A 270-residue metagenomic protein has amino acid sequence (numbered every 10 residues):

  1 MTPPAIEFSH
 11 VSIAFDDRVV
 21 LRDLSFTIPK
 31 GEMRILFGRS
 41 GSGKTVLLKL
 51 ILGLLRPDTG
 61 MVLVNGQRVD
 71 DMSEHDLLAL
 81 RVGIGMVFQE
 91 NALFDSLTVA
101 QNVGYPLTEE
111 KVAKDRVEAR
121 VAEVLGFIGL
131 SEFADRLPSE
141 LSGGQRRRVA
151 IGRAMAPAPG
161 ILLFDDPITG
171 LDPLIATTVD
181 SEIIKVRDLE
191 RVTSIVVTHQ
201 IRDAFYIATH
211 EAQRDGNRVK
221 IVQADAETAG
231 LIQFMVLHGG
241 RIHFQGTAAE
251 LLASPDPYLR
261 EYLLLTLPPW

Functional and structural regions predicted by a protein language model:
L52: Helix-to-loop junction immediately C-terminal to a conserved catalytic motif
Q67-R68, T108, D115-F133: Conserved ABC ATPase "signature" region
V69-G85, E109, K114, L251-P255: ABC ATPase NBD coupling module
L97-G104: Short coil-to-helix segment of the ABC ATPase nucleotide-binding domain corresponding to the Q-loop/switch region
L137-L141, Q145: Conserved ABC ATPase signature
A158: Conserved catalytic motifs of ABC-family nucleotide-binding domains
L162-D165: Catalytic Walker B motif of ABC-type/P-loop ATPase nucleotide-binding domains
